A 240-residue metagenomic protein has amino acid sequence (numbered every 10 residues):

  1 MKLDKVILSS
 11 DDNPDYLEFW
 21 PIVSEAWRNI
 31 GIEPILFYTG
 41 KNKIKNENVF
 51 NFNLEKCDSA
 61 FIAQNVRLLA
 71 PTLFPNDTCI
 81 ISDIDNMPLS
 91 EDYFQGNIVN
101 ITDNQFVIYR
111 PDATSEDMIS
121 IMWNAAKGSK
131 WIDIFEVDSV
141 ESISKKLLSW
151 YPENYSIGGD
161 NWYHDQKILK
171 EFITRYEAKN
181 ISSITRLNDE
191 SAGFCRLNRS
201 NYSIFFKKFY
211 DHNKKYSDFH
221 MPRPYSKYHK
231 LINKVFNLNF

Functional and structural regions predicted by a protein language model:
M1-K56, K234-F240: N-terminal anchoring/stem segment of glycosyltransferases
E18-P21, E25, L69, Y163-E171: A structural signal for well-ordered alpha-helical segments within the folded catalytic domains of diverse enzymes
P34, C79, K179-I181: Hydrophobic anchor at the start of a short beta-strand that flanks the dinucleotide cofactor-binding loop
E55-I80: A conserved donor-nucleotide-binding helix/loop in the catalytic core of Leloir-type glycosyltransferases
D83-M87: The conserved acidic donor/metal-binding loop of glycosyltransferases
P88-I121: Conserved donor-nucleotide/metal-binding helix-loop-beta segment in metal-dependent transferases, i.e., the alpha-helix
P111-A126, N154-N161: A recurrent flexible, glycine/aromatic-enriched loop bordering the glycosyltransferase active site that acts as
K130-F240: Catalytic core and acceptor-binding pocket of nucleotide-sugar-dependent glycosyltransferases
